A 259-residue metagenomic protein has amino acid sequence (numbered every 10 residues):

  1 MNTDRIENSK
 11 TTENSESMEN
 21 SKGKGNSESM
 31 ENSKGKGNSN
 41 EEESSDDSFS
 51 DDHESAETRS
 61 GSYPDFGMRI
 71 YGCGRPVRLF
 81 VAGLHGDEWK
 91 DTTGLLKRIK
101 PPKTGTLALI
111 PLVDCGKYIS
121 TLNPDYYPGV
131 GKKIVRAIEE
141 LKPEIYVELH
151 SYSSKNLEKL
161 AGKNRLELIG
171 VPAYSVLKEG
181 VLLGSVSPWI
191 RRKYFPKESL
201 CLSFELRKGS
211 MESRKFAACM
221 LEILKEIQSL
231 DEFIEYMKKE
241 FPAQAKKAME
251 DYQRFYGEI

Functional and structural regions predicted by a protein language model:
M1-I259: Structured catalytic-domain cores with a bias toward divalent-metal coordination
